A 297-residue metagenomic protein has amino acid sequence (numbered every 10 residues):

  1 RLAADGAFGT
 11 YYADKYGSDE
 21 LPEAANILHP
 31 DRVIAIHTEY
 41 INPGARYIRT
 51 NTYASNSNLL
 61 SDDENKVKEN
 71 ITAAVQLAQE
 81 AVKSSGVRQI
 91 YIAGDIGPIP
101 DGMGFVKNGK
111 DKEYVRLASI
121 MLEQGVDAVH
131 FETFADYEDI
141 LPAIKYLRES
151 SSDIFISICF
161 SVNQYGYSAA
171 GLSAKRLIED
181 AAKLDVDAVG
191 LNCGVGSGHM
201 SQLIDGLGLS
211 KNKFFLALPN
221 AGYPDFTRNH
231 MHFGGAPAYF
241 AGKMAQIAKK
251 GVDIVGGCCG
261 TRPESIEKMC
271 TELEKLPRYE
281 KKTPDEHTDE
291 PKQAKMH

Functional and structural regions predicted by a protein language model:
R1-H297: Domain-level signal for soluble alpha/beta catalytic cores
